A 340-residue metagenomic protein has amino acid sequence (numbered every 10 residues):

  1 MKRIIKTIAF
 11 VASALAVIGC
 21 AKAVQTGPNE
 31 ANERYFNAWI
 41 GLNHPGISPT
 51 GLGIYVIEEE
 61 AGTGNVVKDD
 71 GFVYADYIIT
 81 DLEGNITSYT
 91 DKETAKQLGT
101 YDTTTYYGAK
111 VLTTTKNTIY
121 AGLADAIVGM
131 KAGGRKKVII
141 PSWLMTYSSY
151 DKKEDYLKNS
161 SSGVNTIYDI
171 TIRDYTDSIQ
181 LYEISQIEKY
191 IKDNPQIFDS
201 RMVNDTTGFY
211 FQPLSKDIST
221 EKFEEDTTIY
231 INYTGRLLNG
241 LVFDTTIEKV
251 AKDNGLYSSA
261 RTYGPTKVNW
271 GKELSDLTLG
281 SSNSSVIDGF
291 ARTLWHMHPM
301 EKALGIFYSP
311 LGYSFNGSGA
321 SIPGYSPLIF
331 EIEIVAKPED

Functional and structural regions predicted by a protein language model:
M1-C20: Sec-dependent bacterial lipoprotein signal peptides
C20-D340: Cross-family detector of peptidyl-prolyl cis-trans isomerase
